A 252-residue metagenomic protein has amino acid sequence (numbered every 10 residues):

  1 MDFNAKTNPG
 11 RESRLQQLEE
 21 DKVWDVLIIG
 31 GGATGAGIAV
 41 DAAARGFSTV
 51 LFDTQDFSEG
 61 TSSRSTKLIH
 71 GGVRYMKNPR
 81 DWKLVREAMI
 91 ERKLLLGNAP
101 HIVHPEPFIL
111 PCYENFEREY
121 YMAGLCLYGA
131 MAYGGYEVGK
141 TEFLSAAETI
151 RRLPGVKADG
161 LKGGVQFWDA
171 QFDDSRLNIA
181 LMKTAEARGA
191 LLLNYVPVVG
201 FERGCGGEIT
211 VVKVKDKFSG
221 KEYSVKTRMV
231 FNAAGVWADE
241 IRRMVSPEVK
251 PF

Functional and structural regions predicted by a protein language model:
M1-V26, D41-R45: Extreme N-terminal leader/targeting segments of oxidoreductases
K22-W24, S219-M229: Core beta-strand elements of the Rossmann-like FAD/NAD(P) dinucleotide-binding domain in flavoenzyme oxidoreductases
I28-I29, V225-G235: Short hydrophobic core segments
A43-S65: Glycine-rich FAD pyrophosphate-binding loop
K67-R152: Dinucleotide-binding Rossmann-like beta1-alpha1 core, especially the glycine-rich loop that anchors the ADP
I150-R188, I209-K215, K221-V225: Helix-loop-beta segment of a Rossmann-like dinucleotide-binding subdomain
N194-T210: A conserved short coil-to-beta-strand element within the FAD-binding core of flavoproteins
N232-P247: Flavin (primarily FAD) binding-site architecture
